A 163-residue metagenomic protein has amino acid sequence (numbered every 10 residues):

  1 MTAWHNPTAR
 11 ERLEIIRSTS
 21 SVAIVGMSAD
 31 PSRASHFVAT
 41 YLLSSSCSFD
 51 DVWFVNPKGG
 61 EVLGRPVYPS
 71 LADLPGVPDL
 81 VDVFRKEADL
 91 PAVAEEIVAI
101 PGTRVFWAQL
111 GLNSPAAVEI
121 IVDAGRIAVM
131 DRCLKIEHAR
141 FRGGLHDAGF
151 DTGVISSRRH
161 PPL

Functional and structural regions predicted by a protein language model:
M1-T19: Short N-terminal or domain-adjacent regulatory/targeting segments
R12, P66-G76: Short acidic low-complexity segments
A23-V25: Conserved beta-strand elements of the Class I
S28-R33, Y41-V62: NAD(P)-binding Rossmann-fold cofactor-contacting core
S45-D50, I100-R104, A124-R126: A short helix->loop->beta-strand "cap" motif at the edges of active sites that frequently abuts
L71, V77-L112: Mid-chain, well-packed structural core segment of small domains
L110-E137, G144: Rossmann-fold NAD(P)-binding glycine/threonine-rich loop
E137-L163: A charged, well-structured terminal subsegment
